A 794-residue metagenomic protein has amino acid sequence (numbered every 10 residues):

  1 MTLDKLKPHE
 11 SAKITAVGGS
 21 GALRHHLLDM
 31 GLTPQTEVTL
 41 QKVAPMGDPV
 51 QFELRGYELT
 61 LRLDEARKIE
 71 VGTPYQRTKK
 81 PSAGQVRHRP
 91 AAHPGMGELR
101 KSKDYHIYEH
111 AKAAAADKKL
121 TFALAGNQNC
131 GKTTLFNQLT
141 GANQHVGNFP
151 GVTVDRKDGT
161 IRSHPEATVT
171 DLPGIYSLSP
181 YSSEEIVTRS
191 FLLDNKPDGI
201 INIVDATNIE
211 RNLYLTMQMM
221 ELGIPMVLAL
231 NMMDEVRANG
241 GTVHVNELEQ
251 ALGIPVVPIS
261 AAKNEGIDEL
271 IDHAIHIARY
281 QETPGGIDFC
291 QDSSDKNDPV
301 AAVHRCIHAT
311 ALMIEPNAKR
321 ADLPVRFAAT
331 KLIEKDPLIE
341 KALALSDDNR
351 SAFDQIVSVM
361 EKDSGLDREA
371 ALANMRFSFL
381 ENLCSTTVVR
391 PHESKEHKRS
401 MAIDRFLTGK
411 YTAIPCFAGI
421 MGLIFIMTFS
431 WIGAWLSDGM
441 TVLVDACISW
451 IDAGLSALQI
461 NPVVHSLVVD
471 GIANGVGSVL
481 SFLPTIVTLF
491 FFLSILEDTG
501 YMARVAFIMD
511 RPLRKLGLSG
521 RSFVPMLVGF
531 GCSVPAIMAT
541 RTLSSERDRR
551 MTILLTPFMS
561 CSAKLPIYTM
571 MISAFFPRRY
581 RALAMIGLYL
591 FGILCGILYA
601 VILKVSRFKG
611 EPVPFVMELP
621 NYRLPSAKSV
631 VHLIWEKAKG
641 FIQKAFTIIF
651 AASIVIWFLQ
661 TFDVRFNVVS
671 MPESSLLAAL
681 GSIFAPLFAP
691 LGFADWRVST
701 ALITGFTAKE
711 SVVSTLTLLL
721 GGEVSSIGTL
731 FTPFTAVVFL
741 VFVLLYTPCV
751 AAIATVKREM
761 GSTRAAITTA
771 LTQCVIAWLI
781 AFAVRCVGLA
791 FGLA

Functional and structural regions predicted by a protein language model:
G95-S177: Conserved G1/Walker A P-loop phosphate-binding module
H164, R189-P255, I567: Conserved C-terminal guanine-recognition region of P-loop GTPase G domains, centered on the G4
V227, R237-H392: Alpha-helical transmembrane helix bundles of large polytopic membrane transport and channel proteins
D363, A370-N374, R390, W431-I472 (+5 more regions): Extended, low-charge hydrophobic alpha-helical regions
L407-F507: Core alpha-helical transmembrane segments of integral membrane proteins
C416-M427, L489-S494, I572-A574, Y589-I602 (+3 more regions): Hydrophobic core segments of alpha-helical transmembrane domains in multi-pass membrane transport and ion-translocation
V442, A446-W450, A503-S533, K609-L633 (+1 more regions): Juxtamembrane inter-helical linkers in multi-pass membrane proteins
S562-I586, A751-T763, A783-A794: Transmembrane helix-loop junctions at the membrane interface of multipass transporters and ion channels
